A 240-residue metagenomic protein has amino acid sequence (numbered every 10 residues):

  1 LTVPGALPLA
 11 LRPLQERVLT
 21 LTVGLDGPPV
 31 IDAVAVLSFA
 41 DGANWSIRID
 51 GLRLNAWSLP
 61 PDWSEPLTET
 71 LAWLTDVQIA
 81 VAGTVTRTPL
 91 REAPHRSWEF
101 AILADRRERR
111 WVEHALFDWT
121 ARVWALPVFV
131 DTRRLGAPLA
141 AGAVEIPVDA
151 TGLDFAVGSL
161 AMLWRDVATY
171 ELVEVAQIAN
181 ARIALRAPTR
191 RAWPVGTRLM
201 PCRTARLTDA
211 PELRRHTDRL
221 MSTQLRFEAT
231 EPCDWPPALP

Functional and structural regions predicted by a protein language model:
L1-N55: Feature for long, exposed domains in two main contexts
L1-V3, P60-W63, R133-A140, L172-V175 (+1 more regions): A structural signal for short, hydrophobic beta-strand segments that form beta-sheets in beta-rich/all-beta domains
P13-R17, G27-I31, L90-R96, R106 (+5 more regions): Solvent-exposed loop and beta-edge segments used for protein-protein assembly and interaction
L25-G27, R165-E171, T204-A205: Short, charged beta-turn/beta-strand-edge "cap" motif at the junction between a beta-strand and an adjacent loop
A40-E108: N-terminal intrinsically disordered, low-complexity, charge/repeat-rich segments that act as generic
W73, R87-R106, D209-P240: Oligomerization/assembly interface segments of phage tail-like spikes and tubes
L103, R107-R191, D234-L239: Autoprocessing Asn-cyclization modules and mimics
N180-T204, S222-C233: Short solvent-exposed strand/turn elements
